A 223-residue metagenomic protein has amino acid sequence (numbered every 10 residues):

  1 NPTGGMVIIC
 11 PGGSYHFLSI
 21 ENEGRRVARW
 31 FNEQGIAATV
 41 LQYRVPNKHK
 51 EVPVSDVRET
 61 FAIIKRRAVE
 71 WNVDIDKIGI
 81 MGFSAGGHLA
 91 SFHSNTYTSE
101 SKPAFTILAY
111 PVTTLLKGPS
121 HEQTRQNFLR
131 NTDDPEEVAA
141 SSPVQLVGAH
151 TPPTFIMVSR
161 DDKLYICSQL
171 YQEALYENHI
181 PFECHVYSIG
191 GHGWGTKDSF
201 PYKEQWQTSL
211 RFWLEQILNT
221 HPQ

Functional and structural regions predicted by a protein language model:
T3-G12: Short beta-strand element of the alpha/beta-hydrolase
M6, N32-Q42, G79, E183: A fold-wide structural signal in alpha/beta-hydrolase
I9-C10, A109, Y187-G190: Alpha/beta-hydrolase
S19-E21, R26-A28, T39-I75, D198-Q205: Catalytic nucleophile-loop/oxyanion-hole region of alpha/beta-hydrolase and closely related hydrolase-like folds
E59-T124, V138-A139: Primarily recognizes the serine-hydrolase "nucleophile elbow" in alpha/beta-hydrolase and SGNH/GDSL folds
H150, F155-V158: Short beta-strand/loop motif that positions the catalytic acidic residue of the alpha/beta-hydrolase fold
R160-Y165: Acidic catalytic loop of the alpha/beta-hydrolase fold
Q169-Q223: C-terminal catalytic histidine-bearing segment of alpha/beta-hydrolase fold enzymes
